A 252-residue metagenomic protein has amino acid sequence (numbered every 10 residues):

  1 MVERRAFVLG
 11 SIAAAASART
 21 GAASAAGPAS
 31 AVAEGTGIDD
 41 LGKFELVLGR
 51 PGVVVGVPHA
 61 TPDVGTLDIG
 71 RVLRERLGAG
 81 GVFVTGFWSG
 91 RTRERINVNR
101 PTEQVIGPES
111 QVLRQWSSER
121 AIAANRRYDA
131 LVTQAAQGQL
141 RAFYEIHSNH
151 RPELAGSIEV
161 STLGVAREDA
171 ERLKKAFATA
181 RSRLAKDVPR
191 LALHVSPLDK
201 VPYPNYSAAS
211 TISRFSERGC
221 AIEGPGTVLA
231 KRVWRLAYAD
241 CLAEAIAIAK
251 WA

Functional and structural regions predicted by a protein language model:
M1-A14: N-terminal secretory signal peptides and thylakoid transit peptides that target proteins across membranes
A26-A252: N-terminal catalytic or cofactor-binding beta/alpha core of small enzyme domains
